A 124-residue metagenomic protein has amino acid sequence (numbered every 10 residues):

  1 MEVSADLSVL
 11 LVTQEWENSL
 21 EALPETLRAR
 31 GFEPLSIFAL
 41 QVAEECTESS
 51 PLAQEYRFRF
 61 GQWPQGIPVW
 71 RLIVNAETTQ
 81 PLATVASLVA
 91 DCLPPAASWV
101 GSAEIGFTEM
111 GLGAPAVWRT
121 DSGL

Functional and structural regions predicted by a protein language model:
M1-T26: Short, extreme N-terminal segment that most often corresponds to the first beta-strand
L7-E15, G31, V74-T78, L93: Beta-strand elements of well-folded, non-transmembrane domains
S19-L23, A39, E44, S49 (+2 more regions): Generic alpha-helix signal with a bias toward terminal, lower-confidence helices and secondary-structure junctions
L20, A83-S87: Charge-rich, low-aromatic oligomerization/scaffolding segments with amphipathic character
P24-P34, A90-V100: A common structural junction motif
R28-A83, G111-L124: Short, intrinsically disordered low-complexity segments
D91-L124: Acidic, proline/glycine-rich low-complexity IDRs
